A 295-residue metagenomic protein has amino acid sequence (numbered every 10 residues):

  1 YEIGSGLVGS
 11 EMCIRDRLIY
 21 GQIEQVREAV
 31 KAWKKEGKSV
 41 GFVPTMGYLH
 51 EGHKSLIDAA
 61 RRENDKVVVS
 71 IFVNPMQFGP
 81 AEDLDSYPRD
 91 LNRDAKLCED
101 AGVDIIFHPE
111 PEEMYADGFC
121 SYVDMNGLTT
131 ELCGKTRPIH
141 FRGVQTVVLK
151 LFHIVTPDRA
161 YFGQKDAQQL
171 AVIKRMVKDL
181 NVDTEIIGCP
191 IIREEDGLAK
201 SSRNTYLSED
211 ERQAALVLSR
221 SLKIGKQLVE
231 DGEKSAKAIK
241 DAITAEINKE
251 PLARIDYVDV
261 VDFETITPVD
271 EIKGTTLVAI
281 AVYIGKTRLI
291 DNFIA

Functional and structural regions predicted by a protein language model:
Y1-I14: Single conserved hydrophobic/aromatic residue that forms the stacking wall/gate of nucleotide- or nucleobase-binding
I3, I187-C189, V278: Short loop/turn microsegments at loop-to-beta-strand junctions
G9, K38, T275: Conserved catalytic motifs of the protein kinase core domain
R15-L252, V261-T265: Nucleotidyltransferase catalytic core that binds NTPs
A242-A295: Phosphate/ribose-recognition catalytic cores of enzymes acting on nucleotide-derived substrates
